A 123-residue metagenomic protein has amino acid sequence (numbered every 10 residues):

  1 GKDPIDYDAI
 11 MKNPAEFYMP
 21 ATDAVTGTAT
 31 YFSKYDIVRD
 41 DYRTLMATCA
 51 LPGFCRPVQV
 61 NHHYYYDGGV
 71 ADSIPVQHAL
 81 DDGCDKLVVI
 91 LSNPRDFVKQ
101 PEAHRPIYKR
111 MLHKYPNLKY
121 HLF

Functional and structural regions predicted by a protein language model:
G1-I5, K12, T22-V38, H63 (+1 more regions): Non-catalytic peripheral regions of patatin-like phospholipases
D6-Y7, R56: Active-site phosphate-binding and catalytic loops of NTP-dependent enzymes
K12, G53-H62: A short acidic-Thr-Gly-centered motif at the start of a beta-strand
P14-F17, G53, I74: Short beta-strand-initiation
F17-D23, R56: Short beta-strand scaffold segments in enzyme catalytic cores
M19, L45-C49: Short alpha-helical scaffolding segments that buttress acidic/His motifs in well-ordered protein cores
T48-C55, A71: Ligand/cofactor pocket segment of small-molecule handling proteins
